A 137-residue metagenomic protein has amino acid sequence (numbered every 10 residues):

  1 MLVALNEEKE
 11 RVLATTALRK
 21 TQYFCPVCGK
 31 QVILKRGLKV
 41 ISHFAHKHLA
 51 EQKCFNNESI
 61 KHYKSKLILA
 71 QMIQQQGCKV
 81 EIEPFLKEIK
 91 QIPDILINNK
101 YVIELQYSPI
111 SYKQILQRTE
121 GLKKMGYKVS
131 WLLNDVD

Functional and structural regions predicted by a protein language model:
M1-I73: N-terminal cysteine/histidine-rich coordination modules
Q31-I33, Q75-F85: Short secondary-structure junctions
L69, I95-S111, L122: Conserved catalytic cores of phosphodiester-cleaving nucleases, focusing on short active-site segments
I82, V102-Q106, S130-W131: Short catalytic-loop micro-motif centered on adjacent basic/acidic residues
Q91: Beta-rich catalytic cores
Q114-Y127: Short, charged, amphipathic alpha-helix that recurs within catalytic cores of restriction-modification and other
M125-D137: Nucleic-acid nuclease catalytic cores
